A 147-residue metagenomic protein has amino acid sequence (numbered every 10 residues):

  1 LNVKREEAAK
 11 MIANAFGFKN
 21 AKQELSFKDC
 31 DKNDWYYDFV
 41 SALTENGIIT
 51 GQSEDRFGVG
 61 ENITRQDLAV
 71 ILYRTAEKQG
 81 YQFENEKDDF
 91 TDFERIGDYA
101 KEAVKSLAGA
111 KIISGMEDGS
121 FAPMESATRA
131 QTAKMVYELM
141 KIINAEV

Functional and structural regions predicted by a protein language model:
L1-E6, I12-F39, E45-K101, S114-A127 (+1 more regions): Feature responds to low-complexity, polar/acidic, surface-exposed segments characteristic of secreted/exported proteins
V104: Catalytic cores of secreted/periplasmic or lumenal enzymes
Q131-Y137: Short intrinsically disordered, low-complexity segments
